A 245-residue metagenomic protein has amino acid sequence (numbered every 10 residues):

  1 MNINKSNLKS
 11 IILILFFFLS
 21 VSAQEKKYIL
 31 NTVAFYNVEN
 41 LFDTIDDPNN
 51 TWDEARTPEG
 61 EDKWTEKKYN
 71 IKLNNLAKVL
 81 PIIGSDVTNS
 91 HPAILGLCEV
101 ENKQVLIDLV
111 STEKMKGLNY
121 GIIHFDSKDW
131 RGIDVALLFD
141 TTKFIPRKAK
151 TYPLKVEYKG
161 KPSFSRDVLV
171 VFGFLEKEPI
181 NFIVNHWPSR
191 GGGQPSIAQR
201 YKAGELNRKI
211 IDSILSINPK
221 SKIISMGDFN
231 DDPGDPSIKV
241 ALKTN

Functional and structural regions predicted by a protein language model:
M1-Y28: Bacterial Sec-dependent N-terminal signal peptides
V21-M115, I123-V135: N-terminal, active-site-proximal structural segment of metallo-dependent hydrolase catalytic domains
E25-V33, I45, K143-F144, S163-N185 (+1 more regions): Beta-strand-turn-beta hairpins that frame and shape the catalytic cleft of phosphate-ester-processing enzymes
T32-F35, A93-C98, G121-H124, A136-F139 (+6 more regions): Structural recognition of the beta-strand scaffold that forms the well-ordered cores of secreted hydrolase catalytic
D47-N49, L175-K209: Metal-dependent phosphoester/phosphodiester hydrolase catalytic core
V100-P179: Structured beta-strand-rich core segments of catalytic domains in phosphoester-bond hydrolases
N102-Q104, W130-G132, R190-G191, N230-P236: Active-site environment of divalent metal-dependent phosphoester hydrolases
Y201-N245: Metal-dependent phosphoesterases centered on the DNase I-like endonuclease/exonuclease/phosphatase
